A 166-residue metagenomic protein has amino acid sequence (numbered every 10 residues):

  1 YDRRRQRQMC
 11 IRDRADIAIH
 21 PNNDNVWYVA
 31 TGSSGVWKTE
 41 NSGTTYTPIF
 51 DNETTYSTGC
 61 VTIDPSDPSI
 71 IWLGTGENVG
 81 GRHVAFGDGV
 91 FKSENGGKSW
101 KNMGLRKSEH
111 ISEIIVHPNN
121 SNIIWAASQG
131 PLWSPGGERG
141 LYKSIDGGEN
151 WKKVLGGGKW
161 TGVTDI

Functional and structural regions predicted by a protein language model:
Y1-I11: Single conserved hydrophobic/aromatic residue that forms the stacking wall/gate of nucleotide- or nucleobase-binding
R4, T39-E40, V90-E94, P118 (+1 more regions): Conserved Ser/Thr-centered positions that define the repeating blades of beta-propeller domains
Q8, F50-E53, G104-K107, L155-G158: Surface loop/turn motifs at the tips and blade-to-blade linkers of beta-strand repeat domains
D13, S57-G59, F86, H110-S112 (+2 more regions): Beta-rich catalytic cores
V26, G35-K38, T45, D88-K92 (+1 more regions): A short loop-to-beta-strand structural motif that recurs across blades of beta-propeller domains
V29, L73, A126-A127: Residue position within the beta-strands of beta-propeller blades
G81-D88, W133-E138: Short, solvent-exposed loop/turn segments at conserved positions within beta-propeller repeat blades
